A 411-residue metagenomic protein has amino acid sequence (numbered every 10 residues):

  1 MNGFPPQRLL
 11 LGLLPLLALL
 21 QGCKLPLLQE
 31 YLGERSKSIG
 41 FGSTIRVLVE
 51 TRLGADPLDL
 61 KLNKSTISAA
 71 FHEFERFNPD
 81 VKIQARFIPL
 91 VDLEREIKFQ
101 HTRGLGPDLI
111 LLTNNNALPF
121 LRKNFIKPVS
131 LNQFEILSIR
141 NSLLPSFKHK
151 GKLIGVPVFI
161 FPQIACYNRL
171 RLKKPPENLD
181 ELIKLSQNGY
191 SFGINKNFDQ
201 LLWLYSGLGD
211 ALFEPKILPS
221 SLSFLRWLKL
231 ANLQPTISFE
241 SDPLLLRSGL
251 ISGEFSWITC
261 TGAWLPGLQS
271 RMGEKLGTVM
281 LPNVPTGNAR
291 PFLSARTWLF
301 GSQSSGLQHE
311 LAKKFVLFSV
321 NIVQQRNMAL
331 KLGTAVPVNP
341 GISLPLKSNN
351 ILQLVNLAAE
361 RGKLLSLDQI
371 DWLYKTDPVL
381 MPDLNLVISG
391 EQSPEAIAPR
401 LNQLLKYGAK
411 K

Functional and structural regions predicted by a protein language model:
L17-N116, Y407-K411: Conserved N-terminal structural module of periplasmic/extracytoplasmic solute-binding proteins
F87-E96, S238-I251: Short helix-initiation/N-cap motifs at beta->coil->alpha
T113-I164, K174, G277-V279: Hinge/lid segment of periplasmic solute-binding proteins
A117-P119, I251, I258-K275: A ligand-binding cleft/hinge motif common to bilobed small-molecule-binding domains
I154-Q163, D180-S223, F255: Extracytoplasmic/periplasmic solute-binding protein
E214-P243: Glycine-centered hinge/linker elements that transmit conformational signals in sensory and ligand-binding systems
S270-A335, S389: Extracytoplasmic/periplasmic substrate-recognition and gating elements
A329-P382, L386, K410: Long, aromatic- and glycine/proline-rich binding clefts that accommodate carbohydrate-like moieties
